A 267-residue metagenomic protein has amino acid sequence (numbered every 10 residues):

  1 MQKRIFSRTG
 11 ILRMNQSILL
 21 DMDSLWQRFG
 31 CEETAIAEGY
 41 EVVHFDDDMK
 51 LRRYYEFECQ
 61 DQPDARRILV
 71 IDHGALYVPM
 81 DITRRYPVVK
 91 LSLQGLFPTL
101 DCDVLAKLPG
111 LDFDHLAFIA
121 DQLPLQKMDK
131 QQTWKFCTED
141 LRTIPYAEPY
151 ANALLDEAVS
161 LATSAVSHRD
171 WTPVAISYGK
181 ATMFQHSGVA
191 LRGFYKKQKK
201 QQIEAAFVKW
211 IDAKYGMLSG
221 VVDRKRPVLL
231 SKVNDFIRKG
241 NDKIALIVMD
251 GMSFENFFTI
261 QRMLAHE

Functional and structural regions predicted by a protein language model:
M1-I244, G251-E267: …; additionally, a secondary subgroup of soluble metalloenzymes is captured
